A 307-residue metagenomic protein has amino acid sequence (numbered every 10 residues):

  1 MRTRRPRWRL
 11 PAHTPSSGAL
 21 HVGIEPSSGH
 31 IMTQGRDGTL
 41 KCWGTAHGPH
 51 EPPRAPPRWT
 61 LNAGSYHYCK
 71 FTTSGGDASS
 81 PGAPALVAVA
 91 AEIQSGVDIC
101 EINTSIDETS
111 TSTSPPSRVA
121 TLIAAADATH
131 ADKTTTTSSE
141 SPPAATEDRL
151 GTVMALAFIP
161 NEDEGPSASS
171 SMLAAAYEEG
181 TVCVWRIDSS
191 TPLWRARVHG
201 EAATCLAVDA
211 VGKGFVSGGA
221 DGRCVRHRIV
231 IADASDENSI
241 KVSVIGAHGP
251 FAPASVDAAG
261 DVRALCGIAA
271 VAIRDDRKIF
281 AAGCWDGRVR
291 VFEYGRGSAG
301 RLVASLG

Functional and structural regions predicted by a protein language model:
M1, Q34-D37, A90-Q94, A176-E179 (+3 more regions): Conserved strand-to-loop turn within each blade of WD40 beta-propeller repeats
M1-R2, V22, L40-T45, V97-E101 (+4 more regions): WD40-repeat beta-propellers
R4-I31: Blade-loop segments of beta-propeller domains
R5-P11, P57-L61, E108-S110, S117-K133 (+4 more regions): A short beta-strand motif characteristic of beta-propeller blades
S16-I24, S65-D77, A131-K133, E147-G165 (+4 more regions): Canonical WD40 repeat/beta-propeller blade segments in eukaryotic WD-repeat proteins
S28-M32, A78-V89, D163-A174, P192 (+4 more regions): Structural hallmark of WD40 beta-propellers
G44-P52, E101-T113, R228-D236, E293-G300: Short loop/turn segments immediately following beta-strands, especially the blade-tip and inter-blade linker loops
A46-L86, A90-G96, N103-T104, P115-D132: Asp-box/WD-like beta-propeller blade repeats and closely related beta-sheet repeat scaffolds
